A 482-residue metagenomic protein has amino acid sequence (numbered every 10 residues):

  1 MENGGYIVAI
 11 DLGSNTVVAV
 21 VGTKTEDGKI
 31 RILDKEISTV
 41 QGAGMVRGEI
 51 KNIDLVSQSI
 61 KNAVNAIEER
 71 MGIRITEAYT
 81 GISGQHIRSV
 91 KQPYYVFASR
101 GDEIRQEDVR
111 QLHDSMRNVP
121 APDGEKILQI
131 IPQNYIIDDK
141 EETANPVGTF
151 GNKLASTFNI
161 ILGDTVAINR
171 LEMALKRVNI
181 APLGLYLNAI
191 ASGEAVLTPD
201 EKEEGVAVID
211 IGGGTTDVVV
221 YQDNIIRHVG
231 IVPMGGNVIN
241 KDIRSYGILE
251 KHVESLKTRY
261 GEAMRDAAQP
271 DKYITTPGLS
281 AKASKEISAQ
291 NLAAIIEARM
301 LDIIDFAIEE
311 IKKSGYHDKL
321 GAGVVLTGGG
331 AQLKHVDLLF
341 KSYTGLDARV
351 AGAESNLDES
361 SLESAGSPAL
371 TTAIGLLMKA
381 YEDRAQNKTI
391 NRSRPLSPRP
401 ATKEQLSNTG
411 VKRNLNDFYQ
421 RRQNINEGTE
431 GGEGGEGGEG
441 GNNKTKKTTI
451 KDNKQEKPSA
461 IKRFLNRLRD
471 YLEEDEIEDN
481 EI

Functional and structural regions predicted by a protein language model:
M1-T16, V20-V206, L249-E250, S255 (+4 more regions): Nucleotide/phosphate-binding catalytic cleft detector across ATP-hydrolyzing and phosphate-transferring enzymes
A9-I10, A19, T80, L175 (+5 more regions): Residue-level signature of catalytic and energy-coupling elements of molecular machines, predominantly ATP/GTP-dependent
I10-T16, I82-S83, D200, V208-T215 (+3 more regions): A short acidic Gly-Thr/Ser loop motif
R74-G84, S314-G329: Short glycine-rich phosphate-binding loop at a beta-alpha junction
G163, E262-M264, K319-Y343: Glycine-rich phosphate-binding loops at beta-strand->alpha-helix junctions
R177-G184, T275-H317: Adenine-nucleotide phosphate-binding core of ATP-dependent small-molecule kinases
L187-E194, V238, S355-D358: Short acidic loop-to-helix transition motifs that present clustered carboxylates
G352-K403: Glycine-rich phosphate-binding/hydrolytic loop that grips phosphoryl groups
